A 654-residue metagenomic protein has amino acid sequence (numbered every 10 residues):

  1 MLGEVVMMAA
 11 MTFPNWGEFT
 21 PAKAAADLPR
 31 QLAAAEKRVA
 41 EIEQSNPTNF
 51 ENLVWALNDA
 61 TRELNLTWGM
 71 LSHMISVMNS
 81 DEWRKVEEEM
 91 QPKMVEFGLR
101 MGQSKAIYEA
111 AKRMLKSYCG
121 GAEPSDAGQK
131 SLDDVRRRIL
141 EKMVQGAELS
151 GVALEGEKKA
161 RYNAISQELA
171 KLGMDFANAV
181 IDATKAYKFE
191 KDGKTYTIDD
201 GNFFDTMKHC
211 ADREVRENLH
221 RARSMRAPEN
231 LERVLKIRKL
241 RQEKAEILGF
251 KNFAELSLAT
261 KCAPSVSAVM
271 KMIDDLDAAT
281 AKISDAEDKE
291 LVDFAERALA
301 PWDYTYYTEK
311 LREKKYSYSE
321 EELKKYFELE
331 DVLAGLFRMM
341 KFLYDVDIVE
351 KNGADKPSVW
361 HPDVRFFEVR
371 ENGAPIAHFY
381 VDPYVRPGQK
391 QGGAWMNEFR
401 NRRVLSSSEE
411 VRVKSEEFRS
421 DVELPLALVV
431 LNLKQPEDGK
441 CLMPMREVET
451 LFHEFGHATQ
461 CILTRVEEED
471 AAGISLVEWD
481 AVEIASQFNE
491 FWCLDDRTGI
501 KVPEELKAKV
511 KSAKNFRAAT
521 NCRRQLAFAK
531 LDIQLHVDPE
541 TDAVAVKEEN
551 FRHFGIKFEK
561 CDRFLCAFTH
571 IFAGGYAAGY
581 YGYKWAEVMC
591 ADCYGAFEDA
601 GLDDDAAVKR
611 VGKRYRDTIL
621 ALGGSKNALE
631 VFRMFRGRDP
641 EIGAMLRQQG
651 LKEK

Functional and structural regions predicted by a protein language model:
M1-M8: Universal eukaryotic N-terminal targeting presequences
E4, A122, D126-A127, E409-E417: Acidic, Ala/Val/Gly-enriched low-complexity intrinsically disordered segments
M8-E190, T195, F597, D605: N-terminal helix-rich structural modules
A10-F19, K23, R30, D331 (+8 more regions): C-terminal, non-catalytic "cap/extension" segments appended to globular domains
M11-K23, L71-M90, M114-G121, G128-A164 (+6 more regions): Short His/Asp/Glu-rich catalytic/ion-coordination signatures at enzyme active sites or charged loops
E63-H73, E141, Q145, H220-R221 (+4 more regions): Short, hydrophobic/amphipathic alpha-helical patches that form generic packing surfaces within helical domains
V135, I139-E141, E168-K171, N178 (+11 more regions): Active-site-proximal, well-structured secondary-structure segments within enzyme catalytic domains
K434-F452: Short pre-active-site segment immediately N-terminal to the catalytic Zn-binding motif
